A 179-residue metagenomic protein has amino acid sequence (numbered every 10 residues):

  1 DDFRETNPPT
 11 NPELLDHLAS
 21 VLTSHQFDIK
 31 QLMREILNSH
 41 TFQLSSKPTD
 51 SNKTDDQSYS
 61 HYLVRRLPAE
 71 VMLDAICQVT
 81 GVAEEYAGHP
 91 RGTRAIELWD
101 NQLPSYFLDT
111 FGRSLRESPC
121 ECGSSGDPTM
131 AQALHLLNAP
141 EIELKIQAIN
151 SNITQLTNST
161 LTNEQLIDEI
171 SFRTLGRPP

Functional and structural regions predicted by a protein language model:
D1-P8, D16, T23, K30 (+1 more regions): An acidic, gly/pro-interrupted, aromatic-rich
D28-N38: Alpha-helical secondary-structure segments
